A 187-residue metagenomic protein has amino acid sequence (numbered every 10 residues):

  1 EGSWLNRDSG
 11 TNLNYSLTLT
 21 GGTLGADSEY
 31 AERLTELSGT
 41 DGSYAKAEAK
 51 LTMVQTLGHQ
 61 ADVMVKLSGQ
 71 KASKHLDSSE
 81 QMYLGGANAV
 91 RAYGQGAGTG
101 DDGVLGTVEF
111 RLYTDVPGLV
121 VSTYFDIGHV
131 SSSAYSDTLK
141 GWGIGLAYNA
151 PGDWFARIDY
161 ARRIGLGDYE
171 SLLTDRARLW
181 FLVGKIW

Functional and structural regions predicted by a protein language model:
E1-N14, D41-G42: A conserved active-site cap/scaffold subdomain adjacent to cofactor or substrate pockets
S16-G21, E29-W187: C-terminal transmembrane beta-barrel domains of outer membrane proteins
